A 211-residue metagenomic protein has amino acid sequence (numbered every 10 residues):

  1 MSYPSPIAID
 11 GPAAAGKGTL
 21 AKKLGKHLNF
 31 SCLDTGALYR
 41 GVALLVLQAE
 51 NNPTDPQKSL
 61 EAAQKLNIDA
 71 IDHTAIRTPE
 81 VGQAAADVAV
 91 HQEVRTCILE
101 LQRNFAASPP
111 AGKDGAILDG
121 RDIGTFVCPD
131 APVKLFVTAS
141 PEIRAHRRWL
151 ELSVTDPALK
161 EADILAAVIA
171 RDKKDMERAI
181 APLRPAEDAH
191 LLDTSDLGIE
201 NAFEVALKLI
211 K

Functional and structural regions predicted by a protein language model:
I9: Hydrophobic anchor at the beta1->P-loop junction of P-loop NTPases
A14: Walker A (P-loop) phosphate-binding loop of P-loop NTPases
K17: Conserved lysine of the Walker
L20: Hydrophobic positions on the alpha1 helix immediately C-terminal to the Walker A/P-loop
G25-D34, N51-N52: Post-Walker A helix-loop "phosphate-sensing" segment adjacent to the P-loop in P-loop NTPases
L38-G115, T125-V127, E142-H146, V154 (+3 more regions): ATP-dependent small-molecule kinase phosphotransfer cores that center on conserved nucleotide phosphate-binding segments
V133, R184-I199: Phosphate-binding beta-loop-alpha motif at adenosine-nucleotide cofactor sites
